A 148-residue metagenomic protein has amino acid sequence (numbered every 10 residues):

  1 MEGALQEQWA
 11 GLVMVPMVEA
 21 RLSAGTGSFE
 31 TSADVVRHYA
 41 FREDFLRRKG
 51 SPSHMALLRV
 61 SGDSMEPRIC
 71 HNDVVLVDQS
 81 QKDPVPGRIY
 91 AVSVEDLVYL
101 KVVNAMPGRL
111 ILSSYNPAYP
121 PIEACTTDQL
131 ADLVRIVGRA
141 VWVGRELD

Functional and structural regions predicted by a protein language model:
M1-H71, V134-V137, W142-D148: Short, positionally conserved secondary-structure boundary motifs
G27-T31, R37, F45-C125: Feature for secretory/organellar precursors and membrane-associated catalytic proteins
I111, Y119-D148: Amphipathic alpha-helical interface segments
